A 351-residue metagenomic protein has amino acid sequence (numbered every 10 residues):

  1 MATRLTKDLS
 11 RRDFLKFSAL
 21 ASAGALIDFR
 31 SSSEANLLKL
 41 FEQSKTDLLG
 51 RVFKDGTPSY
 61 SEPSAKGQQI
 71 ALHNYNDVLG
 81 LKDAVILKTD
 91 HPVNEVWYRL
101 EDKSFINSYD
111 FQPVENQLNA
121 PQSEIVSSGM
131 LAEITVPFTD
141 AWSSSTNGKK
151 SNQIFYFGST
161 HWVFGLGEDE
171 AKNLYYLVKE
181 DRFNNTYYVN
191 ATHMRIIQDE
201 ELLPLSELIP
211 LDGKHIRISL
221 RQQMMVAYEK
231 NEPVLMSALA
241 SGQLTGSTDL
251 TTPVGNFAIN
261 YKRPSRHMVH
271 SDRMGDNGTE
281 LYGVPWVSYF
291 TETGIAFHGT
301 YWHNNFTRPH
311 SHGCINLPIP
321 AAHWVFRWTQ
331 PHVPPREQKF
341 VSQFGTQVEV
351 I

Functional and structural regions predicted by a protein language model:
M1-D13, A35: N-terminal secretory signal peptides
R11-A25: N-terminal export leaders
G24, E34-P63, L72-Y75, V114-G148 (+2 more regions): SH3-family beta-barrel domains
N36-Q43, R99-A132, E180-L211: Boundary regions of SH3-family modules and the immediately adjacent low-complexity/disordered segments in eukaryotic
A71, Y98, Q223, P320-R327: Solvent-exposed, polar/charged alpha-helical surfaces in well-ordered, non-transmembrane soluble domains, broadly
H73-F111, Y156-T192: SH3/SH3-like beta-barrel superfamily modules
G167-V254: Cell wall/extracellular polymer interaction/catalysis modules
I209-L211, L235, S247-V254, Y261 (+1 more regions): Exported/periplasmic cell-wall-interacting domains
